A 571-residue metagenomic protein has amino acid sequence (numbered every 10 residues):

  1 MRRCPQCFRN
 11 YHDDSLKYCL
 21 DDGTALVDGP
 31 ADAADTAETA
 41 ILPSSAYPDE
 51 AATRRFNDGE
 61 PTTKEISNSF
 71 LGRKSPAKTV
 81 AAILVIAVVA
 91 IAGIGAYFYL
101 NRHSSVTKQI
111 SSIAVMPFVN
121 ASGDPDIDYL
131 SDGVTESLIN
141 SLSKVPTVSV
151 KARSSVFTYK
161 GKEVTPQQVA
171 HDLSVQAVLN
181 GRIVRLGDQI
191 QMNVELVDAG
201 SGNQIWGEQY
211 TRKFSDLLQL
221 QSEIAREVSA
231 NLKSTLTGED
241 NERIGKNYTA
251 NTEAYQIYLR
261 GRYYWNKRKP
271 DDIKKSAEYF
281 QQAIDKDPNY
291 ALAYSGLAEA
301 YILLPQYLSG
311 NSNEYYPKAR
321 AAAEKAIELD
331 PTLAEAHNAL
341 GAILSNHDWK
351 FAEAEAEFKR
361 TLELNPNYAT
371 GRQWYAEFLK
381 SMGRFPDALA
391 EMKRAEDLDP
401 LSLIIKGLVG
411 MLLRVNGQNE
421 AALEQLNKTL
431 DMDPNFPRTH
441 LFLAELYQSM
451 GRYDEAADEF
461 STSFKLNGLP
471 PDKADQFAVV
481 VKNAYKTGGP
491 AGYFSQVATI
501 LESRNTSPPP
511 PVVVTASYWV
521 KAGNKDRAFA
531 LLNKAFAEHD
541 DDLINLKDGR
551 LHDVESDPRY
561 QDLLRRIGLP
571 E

Functional and structural regions predicted by a protein language model:
M1, L16: Residues immediately within or flanking Cys/His clusters that coordinate Zn2+ in small zinc-binding modules
C4-C7, C19: Short cysteine-rich clusters marking metal-coordination/redox-active sites
L20-R73: Low-complexity, Pro/Ser/Thr/Gly/Ala-rich intrinsically disordered linkers and tails that serve as
K64-I83, L100-N101: Short, low-complexity patches enriched in S/T/P/G
I91-T107: Hydrophobic single-pass membrane-insertion segments
N101-H103, Q109, E136-Y279: Catalytic-center loop of serine/cysteine hydrolases
A254-G383, R394, L398-R414, L543-L546: Short coil/linker segments at helix-helix boundaries
E353-K359, T370-Q373, L379-K380, R384-E571: Alpha-helical protein-protein interaction modules
